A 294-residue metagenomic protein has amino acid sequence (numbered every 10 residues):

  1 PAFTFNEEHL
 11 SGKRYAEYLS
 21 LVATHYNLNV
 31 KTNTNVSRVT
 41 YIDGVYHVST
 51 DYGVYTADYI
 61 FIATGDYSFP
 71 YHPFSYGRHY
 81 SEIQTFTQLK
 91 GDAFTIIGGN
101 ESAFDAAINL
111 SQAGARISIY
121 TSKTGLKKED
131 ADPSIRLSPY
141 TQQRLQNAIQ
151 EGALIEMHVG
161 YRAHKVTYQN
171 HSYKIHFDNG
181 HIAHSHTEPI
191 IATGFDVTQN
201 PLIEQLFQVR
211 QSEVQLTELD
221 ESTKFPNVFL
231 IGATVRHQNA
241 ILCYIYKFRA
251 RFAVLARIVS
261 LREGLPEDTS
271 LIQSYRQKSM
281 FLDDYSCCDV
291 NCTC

Functional and structural regions predicted by a protein language model:
P1-L28, I108-R136, Q211-V214: Beta1-alpha1 glycine-rich phosphate/pyrophosphate-binding loop at the start of Rossmann-like nucleotide-binding domains
E7, S11-Y15, Y59-A113, I119 (+2 more regions): Glycine-rich dinucleotide-binding loop and its adjacent helix/turn
G12-V30, V36, Y67-S68, Q142-M157: Helical element adjacent to the flavin cofactor pocket in flavoenzyme catalytic cores
H25-D92, H181-S185, I190-V197, Q215-E218: FAD-binding core/adjacent interface of flavoenzyme oxidoreductases
T34, R38, Q112-Q208, E263 (+1 more regions): A Rossmann-like FAD-binding core segment of flavoenzymes
G77-Q88, A192-L242: FAD-site-proximal beta/loop scaffold in flavoenzymes
N109, L230-L271: A conserved FAD-binding loop/helix module that cradles the flavin
Q143-R144, V254, S260-C294: Mid-to-C-terminal Rossmann-like scaffold of FAD/NAD(P)H-dependent oxidoreductases
